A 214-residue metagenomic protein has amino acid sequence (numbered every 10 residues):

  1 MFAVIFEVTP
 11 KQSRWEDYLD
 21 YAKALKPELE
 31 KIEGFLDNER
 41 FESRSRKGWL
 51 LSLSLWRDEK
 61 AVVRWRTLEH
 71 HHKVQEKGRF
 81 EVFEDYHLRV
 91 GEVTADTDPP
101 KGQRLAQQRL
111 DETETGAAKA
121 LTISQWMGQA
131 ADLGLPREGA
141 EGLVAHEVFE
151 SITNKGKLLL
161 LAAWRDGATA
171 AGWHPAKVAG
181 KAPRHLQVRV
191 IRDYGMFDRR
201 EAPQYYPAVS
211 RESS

Functional and structural regions predicted by a protein language model:
M1-W49, E59-R66, V82-S214: Short S/T/G/P-rich N-terminal loop/turn motif that feeds into the first structured element of a domain
L55: Sensory beta-strand/linker motifs that couple input domains to effectors
V74: Conserved short loop/helix modules at catalytic or binding sites in compact beta-alpha or helix-hairpin-helix contexts
R79: A basic- and aromatic-enriched beta-loop-alpha substructure that forms the phosphate/nucleotide- and DNA/RNA-contacting
